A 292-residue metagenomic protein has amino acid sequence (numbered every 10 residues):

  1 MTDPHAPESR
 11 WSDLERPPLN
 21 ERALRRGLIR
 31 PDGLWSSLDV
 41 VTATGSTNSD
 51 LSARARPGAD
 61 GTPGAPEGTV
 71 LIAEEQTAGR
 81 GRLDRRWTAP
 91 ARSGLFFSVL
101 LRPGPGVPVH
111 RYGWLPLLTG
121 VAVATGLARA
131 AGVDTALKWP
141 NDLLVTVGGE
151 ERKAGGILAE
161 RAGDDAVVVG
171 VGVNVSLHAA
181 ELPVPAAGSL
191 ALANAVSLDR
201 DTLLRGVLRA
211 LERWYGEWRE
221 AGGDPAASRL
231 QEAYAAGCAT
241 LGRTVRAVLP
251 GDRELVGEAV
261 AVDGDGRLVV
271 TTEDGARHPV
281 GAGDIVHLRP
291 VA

Functional and structural regions predicted by a protein language model:
M1-R129, E151, P290-A292: N-terminal lobe of the biotin/lipoate ligase/transferase fold
T2-R16, G104-T135, V145-A292: Long, positively charged amphipathic alpha-helical accessory segments at protein N-termini or as interdomain linkers
T42, L137-W139: Short loop/edge segments at beta-strand edges and connector loops that shape dinucleotide/nucleotide cofactor-binding
